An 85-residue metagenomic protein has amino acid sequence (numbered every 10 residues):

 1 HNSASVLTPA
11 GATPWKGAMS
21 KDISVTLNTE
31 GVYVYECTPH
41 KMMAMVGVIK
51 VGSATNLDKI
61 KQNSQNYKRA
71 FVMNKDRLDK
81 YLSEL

Functional and structural regions predicted by a protein language model:
H1-L85: Extracytoplasmic copper-binding redox domains, predominantly the cupredoxin/blue-copper superfamily
